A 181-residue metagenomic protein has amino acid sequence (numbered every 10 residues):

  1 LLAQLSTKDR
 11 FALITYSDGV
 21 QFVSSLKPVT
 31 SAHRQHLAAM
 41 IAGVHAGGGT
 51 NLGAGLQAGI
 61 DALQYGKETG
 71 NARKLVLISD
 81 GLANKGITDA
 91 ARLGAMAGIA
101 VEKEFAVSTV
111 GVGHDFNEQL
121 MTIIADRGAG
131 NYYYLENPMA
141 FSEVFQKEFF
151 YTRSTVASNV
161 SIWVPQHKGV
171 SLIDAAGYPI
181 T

Functional and structural regions predicted by a protein language model:
L1-W163, A176: Exposed acidic/Ser/Thr-rich ligand/metal-binding surfaces
G169-T181: Solvent-exposed beta-strand/loop surfaces of large extracellular or lumenal domains
